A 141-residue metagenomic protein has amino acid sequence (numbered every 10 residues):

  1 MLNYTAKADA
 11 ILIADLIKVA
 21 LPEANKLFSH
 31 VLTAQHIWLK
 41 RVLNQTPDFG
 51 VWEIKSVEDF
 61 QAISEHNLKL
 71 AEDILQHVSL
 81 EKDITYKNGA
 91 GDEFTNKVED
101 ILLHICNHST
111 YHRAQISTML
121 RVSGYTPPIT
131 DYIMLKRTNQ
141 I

Functional and structural regions predicted by a protein language model:
L2-E53, D92-I141: Short, contiguous alpha-helical
P47-K87: Helix-adjacent hinge/juxtasegments
